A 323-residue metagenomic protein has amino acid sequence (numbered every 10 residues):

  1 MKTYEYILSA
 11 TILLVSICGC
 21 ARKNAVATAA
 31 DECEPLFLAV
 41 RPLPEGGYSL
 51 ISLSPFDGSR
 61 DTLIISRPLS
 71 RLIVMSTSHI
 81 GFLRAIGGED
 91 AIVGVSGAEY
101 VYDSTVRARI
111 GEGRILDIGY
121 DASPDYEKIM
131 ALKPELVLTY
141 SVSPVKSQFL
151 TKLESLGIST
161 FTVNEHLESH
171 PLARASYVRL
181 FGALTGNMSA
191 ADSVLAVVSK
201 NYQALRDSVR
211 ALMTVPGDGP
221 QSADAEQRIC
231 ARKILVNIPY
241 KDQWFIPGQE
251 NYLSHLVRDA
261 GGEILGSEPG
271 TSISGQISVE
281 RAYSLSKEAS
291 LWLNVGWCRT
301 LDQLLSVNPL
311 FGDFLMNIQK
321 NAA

Functional and structural regions predicted by a protein language model:
M1-T28: Bacterial Sec-dependent N-terminal signal peptides
C20-I80, A190-L235, N308: Bacterial Sec-exported substrate-binding components of ABC uptake systems
Y48-D57, I65-M130, L136-S143: A short, structured surface patch at a secondary-structure boundary
S70, I80-R84, E127-A131, T151 (+9 more regions): Solvent-exposed, polar/charged alpha-helical surfaces in well-ordered, non-transmembrane soluble domains, broadly
I73, T77, G119-P124, Y140-S147 (+4 more regions): Soluble non-cytosolic domains of exported or imported proteins
Y126-V142, I158, V279-L293: Proline-aspartate-enriched helix->loop->beta-strand connector
E135-L138, V145-Q243, S267, A323: Extracytoplasmic substrate-binding proteins
K200, L205-S208, Q227-Q303: Flexible, glycine-rich surface segments
